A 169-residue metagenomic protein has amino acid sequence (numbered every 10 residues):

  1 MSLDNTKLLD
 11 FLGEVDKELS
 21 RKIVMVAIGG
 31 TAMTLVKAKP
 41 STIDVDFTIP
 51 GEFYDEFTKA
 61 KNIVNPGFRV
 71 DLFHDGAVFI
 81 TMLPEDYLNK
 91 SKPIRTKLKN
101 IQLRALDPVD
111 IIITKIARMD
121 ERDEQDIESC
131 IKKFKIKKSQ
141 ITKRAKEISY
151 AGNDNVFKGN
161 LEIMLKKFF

Functional and structural regions predicted by a protein language model:
M1-F169: Compositionally biased terminal segments of proteins
